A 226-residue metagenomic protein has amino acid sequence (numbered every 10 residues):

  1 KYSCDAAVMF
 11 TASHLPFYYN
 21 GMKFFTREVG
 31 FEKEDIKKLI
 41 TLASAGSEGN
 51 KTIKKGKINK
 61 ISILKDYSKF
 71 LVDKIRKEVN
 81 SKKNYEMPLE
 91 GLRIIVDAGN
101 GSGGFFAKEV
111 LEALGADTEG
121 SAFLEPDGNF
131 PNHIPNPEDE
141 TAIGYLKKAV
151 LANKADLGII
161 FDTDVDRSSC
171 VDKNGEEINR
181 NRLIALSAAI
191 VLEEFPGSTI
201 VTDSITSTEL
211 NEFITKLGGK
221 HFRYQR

Functional and structural regions predicted by a protein language model:
K1-R27, N211: Ferredoxin-reductase
Y2-S3, V150-A155, F195: Glycine-rich phosphate-binding loop signature in dinucleotide/nucleotide-binding domains
V8, G21-I36, V165-E193: Glycine-rich phosphate-binding loop of actin/hexokinase-like ATP-binding domains
M9-F10, V96, G120-A122, I160-F161 (+3 more regions): General beta-strand structural signal in soluble alpha/beta enzymes
F17, N100, T163-R167, G175 (+1 more regions): Short, glycine/acidic-enriched loop or turn micro-motifs at the edges of active sites
Y18-N153: Gly/Ser/Thr-enriched, mixed-charge loops and adjacent short helices that form phosphate/oxyanion-binding elements
K37-D73, M87, N174-R226: Proline/glycine-rich low-complexity loops and linkers
